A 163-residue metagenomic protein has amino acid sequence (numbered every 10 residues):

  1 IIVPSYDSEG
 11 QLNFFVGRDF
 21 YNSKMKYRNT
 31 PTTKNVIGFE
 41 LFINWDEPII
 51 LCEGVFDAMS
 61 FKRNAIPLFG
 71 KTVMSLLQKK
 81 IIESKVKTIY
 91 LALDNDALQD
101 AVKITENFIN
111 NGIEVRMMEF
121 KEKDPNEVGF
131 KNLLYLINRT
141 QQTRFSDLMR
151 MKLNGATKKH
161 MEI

Functional and structural regions predicted by a protein language model:
I1-T88: Phosphate-handling DNA/RNA-contact segment within nucleic-acid enzymes
E9, L51, K87-A92, V102-I163: Replication-associated primase and helicase/ATPase modules
S60, Q99-A101: Extracytoplasmic/secreted cell-surface and envelope-processing proteins
F69-S75, L93-D96, F120-E122: Short, acidic/turn-prone active-site loops that include or flank metal/cofactor- and phosphate-binding residues
